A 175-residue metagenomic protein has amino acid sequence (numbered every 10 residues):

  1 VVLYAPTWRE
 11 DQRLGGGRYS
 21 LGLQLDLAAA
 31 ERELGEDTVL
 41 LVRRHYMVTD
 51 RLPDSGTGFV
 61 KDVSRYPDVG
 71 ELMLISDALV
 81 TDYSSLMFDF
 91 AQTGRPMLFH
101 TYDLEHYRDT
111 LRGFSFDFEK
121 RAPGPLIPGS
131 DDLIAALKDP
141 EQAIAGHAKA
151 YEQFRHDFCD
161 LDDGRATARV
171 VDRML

Functional and structural regions predicted by a protein language model:
V1-D54, I127-G129, C159-D162, A166-A168: Conserved catalytic-core segment of nucleotide-activated headgroup transferases in glycan assembly
L25-A29, R65-D68, S85, R112-G113: A generic local structural motif
D37-T38, S76, G94: Short, well-ordered alpha-helix to beta-strand connector turns
L41, K61, A78-V80, L98 (+1 more regions): Hydrophobic/aromatic beta-strand patches that form the interior of the parallel beta-sheet core in alpha/beta enzyme
Y46-F88: Donor nucleotide-activated moiety binding/catalytic core segment of transferases that use nucleotide-activated donors
P53-G58, S85-C159: Catalytic binding pocket for nucleotide-activated donors in carbohydrate/polymer assembly enzymes
L137, V170, M174: Hydrophobic "lid"/C-terminal helical patch of Rossmann-like NAD(P)-dependent dehydrogenase/epimerase domains
